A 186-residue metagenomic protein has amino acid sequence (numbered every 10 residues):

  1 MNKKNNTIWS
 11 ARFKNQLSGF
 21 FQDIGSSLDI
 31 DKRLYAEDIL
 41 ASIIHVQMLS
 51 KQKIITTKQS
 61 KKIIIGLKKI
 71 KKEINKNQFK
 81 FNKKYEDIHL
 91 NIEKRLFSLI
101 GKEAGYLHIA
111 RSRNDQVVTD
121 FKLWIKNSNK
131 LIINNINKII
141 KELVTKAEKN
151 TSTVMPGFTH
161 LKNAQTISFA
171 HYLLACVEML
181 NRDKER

Functional and structural regions predicted by a protein language model:
N2-E185: A helix-coil-helix interface module used to build multimeric assemblies and to scaffold catalytic/cofactor sites
